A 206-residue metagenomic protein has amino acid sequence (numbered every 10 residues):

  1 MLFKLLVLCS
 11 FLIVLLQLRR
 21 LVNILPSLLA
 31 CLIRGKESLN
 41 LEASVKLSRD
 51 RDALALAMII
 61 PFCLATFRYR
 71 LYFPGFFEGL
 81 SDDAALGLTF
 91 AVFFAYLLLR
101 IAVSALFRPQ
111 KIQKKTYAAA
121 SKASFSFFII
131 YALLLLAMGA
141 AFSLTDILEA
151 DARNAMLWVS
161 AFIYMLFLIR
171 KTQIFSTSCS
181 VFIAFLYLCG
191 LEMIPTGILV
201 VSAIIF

Functional and structural regions predicted by a protein language model:
M1-A53, C63: N-terminal juxtamembrane cytosolic/stromal segments of multi-pass membrane proteins
M1-L15, D82-Y96, A150-V159: Alpha-helical transmembrane segments
K4, I24, R49-A53, E78 (+7 more regions): Hydrophobic, aromatic-rich alpha-helical transmembrane segments and their membrane-interface anchor motifs
P26-L29, R70-E78, F107-K115, S176-C179 (+1 more regions): Membrane-interfacial segments
S38-F90: Hydrophobic alpha-helical segments and helix pairs
D52-R70, A95, L99, I129-G139 (+2 more regions): Hydrophobic alpha-helical transmembrane segments of multi-pass integral membrane proteins
G75-L144: Alpha-helical transmembrane segments with an aromatic anchor "belt"
L136-F206: Terminal transmembrane helical module of multi-pass membrane proteins
